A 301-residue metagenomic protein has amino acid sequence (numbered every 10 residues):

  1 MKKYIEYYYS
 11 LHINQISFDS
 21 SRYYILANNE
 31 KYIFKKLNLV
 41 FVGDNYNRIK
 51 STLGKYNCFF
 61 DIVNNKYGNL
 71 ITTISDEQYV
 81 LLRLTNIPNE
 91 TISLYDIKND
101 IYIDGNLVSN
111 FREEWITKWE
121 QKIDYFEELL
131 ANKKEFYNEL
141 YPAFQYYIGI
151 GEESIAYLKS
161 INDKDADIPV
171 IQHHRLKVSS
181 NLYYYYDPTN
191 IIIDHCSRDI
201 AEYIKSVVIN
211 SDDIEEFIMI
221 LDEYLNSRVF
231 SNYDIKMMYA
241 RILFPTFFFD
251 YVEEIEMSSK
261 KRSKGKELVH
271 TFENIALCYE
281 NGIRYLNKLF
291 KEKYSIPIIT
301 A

Functional and structural regions predicted by a protein language model:
K2-N29, V40, N64: ATP-binding glycine-rich phosphate-binding loop
A27-V108: ATP-binding pocket architecture of kinase catalytic cores
I62, I155-I200: Active-site acidic catalytic loop and adjacent metal/ATP-binding pocket of ATP-dependent phosphoryl transfer enzymes
T91-A143: A cross-family kinase active-site recognition segment
E127-H174, G282-T300: An alpha-helical support segment within catalytic cores of ATP-dependent transferases
S197-V229, I242-K264, L268: Active-site activation/catalytic loop segments of kinase-like enzymes and analogous catalytic loops in related
F249-A301: ATP/Mg2+ or Mg2+-diphosphate-binding catalytic cores that bind nucleotide phosphates or diphosphates via glycine-rich
